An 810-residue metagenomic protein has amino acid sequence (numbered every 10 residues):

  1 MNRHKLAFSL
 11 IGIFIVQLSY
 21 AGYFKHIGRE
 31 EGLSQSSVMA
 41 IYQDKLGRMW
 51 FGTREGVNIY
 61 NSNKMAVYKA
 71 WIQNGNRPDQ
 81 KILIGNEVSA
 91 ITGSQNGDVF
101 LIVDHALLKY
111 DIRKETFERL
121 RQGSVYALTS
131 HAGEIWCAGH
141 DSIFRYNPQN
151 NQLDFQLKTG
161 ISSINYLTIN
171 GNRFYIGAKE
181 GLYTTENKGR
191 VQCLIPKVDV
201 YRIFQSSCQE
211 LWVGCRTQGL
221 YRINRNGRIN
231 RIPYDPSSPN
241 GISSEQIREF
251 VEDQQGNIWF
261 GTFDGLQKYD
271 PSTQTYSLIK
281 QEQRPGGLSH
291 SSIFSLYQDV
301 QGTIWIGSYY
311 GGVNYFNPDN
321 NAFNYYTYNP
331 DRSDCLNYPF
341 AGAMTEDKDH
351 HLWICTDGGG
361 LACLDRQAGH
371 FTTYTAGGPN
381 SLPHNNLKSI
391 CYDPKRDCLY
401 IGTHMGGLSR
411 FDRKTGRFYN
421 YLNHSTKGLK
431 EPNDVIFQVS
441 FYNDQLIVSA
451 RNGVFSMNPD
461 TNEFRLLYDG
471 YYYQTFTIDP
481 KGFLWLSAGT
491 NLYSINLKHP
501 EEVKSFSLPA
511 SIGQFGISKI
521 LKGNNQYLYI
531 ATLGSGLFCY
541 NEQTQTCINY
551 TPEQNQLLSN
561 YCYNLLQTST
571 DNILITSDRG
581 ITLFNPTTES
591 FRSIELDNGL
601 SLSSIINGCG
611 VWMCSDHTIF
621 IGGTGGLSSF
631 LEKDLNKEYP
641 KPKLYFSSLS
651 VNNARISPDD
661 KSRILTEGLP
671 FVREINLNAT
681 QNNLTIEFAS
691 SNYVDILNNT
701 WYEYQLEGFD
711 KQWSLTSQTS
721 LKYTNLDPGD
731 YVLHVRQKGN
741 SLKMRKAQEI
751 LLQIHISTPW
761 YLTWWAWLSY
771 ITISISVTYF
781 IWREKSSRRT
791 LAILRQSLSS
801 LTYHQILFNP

Functional and structural regions predicted by a protein language model:
M1-F8: Bacterial N-terminal signal peptides that target proteins for export
Y20-Q43, M49, K69-S89, S124 (+13 more regions): Residue-level "micro-hotspots" composed of small/polar
Q43-L46, G93-N96, S130-G133, T168-G171 (+10 more regions): Residue-level detector of Asp-centered blade-edge/turn motifs that repeat once per structural unit in beta-propeller
R48-W50, D98-F100, E134-W136, R173-Y175 (+10 more regions): Conserved beta-propeller blade signature
E55-N58, H105-L108, D141-F144, K179-Y183 (+10 more regions): Loop/turn residues immediately N-terminal
N61-K64, D111-E115, N147-N151, E186-G189 (+10 more regions): Short loop/turn segments that connect beta-strands within beta-propeller blades
T790-F808: Cytoplasmic C-terminal tails of single-pass
